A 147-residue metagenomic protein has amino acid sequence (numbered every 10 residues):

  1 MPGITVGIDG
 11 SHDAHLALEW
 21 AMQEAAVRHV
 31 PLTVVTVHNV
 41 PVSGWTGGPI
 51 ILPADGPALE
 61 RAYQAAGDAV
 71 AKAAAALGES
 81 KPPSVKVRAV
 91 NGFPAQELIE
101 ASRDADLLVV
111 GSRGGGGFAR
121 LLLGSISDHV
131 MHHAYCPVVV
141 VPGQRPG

Functional and structural regions predicted by a protein language model:
M1-L16, S43-G48, K81, D106-L107 (+1 more regions): Intrinsically disordered or low-complexity boundary/linker segments at protein termini and domain junctions
P2-A54, A101: Small/aliphatic-rich secondary-structure junction motif
D13, V27, A75-L108, R145-G147: Structural beta-alpha unit
V35, K86-V90, V139: General small-molecule cofactor/ligand-binding pocket signal
T36-V37, S112-R113, P142-G143: Short secondary-structure boundary segments
L52-D68: A short acidic, glycine-rich active-site loop that binds or catalyzes chemistry on phosphate/adenosine moieties
L107-H132, G147: Glycine-rich, Arg-bearing micro-motifs that act as flexible, cationic patches
